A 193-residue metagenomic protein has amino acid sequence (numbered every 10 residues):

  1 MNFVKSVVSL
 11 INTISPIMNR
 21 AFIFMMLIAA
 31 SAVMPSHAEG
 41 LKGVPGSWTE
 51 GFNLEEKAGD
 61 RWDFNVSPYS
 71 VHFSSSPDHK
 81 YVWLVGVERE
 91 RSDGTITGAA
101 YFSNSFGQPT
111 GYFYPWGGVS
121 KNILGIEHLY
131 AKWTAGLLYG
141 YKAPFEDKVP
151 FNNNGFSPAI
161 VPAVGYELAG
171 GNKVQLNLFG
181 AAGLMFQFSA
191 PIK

Functional and structural regions predicted by a protein language model:
M1-E56: Cleavable N-terminal export/targeting peptides
E39-K42, T49-R61, E90-G94, S120-A131 (+2 more regions): Short loop/turn motifs that connect adjacent beta-strands in outer-membrane beta-barrel proteins
D60, H79-V85, D93, G107-F113 (+2 more regions): Residues that define the transmembrane beta-barrel architecture of outer-membrane proteins
F64-V66, T97-A99, A131-A135, P162-V164 (+1 more regions): Membrane-embedded beta-strand positions of outer-membrane beta-barrel proteins
P68-S70, A181-K193: Outer-membrane beta-barrel "beta-signal"
D78, A131-A159: Outer-membrane beta-barrel translocator/channel fold
L84-A143: Gram-negative (and chloroplast) outer-membrane scaffold detector with strong preference for beta-barrel transmembrane
R89, G117-K121, Y166-L168, L178 (+1 more regions): Residue-level signature of outer-membrane beta-barrel architecture
